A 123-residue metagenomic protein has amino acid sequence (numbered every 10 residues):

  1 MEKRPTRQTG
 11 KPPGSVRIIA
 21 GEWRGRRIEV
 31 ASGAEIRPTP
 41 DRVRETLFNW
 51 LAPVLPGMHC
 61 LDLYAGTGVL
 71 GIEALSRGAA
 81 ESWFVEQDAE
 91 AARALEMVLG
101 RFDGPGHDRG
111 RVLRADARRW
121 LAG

Functional and structural regions predicted by a protein language model:
M1-G123: Class I S-adenosyl-L-methionine-dependent methyltransferase catalytic core
